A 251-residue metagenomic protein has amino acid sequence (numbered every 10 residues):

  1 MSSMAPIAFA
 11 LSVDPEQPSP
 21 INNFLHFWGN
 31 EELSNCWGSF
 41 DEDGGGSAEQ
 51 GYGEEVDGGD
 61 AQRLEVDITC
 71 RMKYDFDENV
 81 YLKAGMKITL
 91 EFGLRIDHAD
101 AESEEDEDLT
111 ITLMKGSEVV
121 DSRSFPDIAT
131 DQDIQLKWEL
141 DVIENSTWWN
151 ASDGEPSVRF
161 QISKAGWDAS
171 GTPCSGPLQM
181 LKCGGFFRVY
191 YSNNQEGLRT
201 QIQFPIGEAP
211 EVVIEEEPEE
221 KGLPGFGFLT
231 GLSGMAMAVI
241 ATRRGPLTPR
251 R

Functional and structural regions predicted by a protein language model:
M1-V13, E217-R251: Secretory targeting signatures
V13-I21, H26-S39, D43-N79, G85-K87 (+2 more regions): Proprotein-processing/basic-patch segments
G59-D67, I128-K137, A151-D153: Solvent-exposed, conformationally flexible loop/turn segments
K83-G85, D100-I111: Short coil-to-beta strand junction motifs in C2/discoidin
E91-E102: Solvent-exposed strand-to-loop "edge" motifs in beta-rich extracellular domains
M114-V120: Change "in extracellular beta-sheet-rich domains … of secreted and cell-surface proteins" to "in beta-sheet-rich domains
V120-E144: Extracellular carbohydrate recognition and processing domains and analogous Trp-centered ligand-binding platforms
W149-A165: Cysteine-clustered segments with highest specificity for TGF-beta superfamily mature ligands
